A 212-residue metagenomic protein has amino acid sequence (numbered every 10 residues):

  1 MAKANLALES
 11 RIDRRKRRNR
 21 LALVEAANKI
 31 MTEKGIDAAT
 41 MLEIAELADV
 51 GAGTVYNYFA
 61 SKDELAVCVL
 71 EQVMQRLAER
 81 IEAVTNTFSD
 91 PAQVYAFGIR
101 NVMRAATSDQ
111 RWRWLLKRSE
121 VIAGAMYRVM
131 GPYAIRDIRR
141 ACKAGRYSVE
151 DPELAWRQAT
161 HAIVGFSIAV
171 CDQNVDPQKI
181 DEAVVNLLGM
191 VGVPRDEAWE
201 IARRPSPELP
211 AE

Functional and structural regions predicted by a protein language model:
M1-A7, R136-A144, D172-E212: C-terminal peripheral helix-coil segments that are non-catalytic and often amphipathic
R15-A27, I44-A45, V69-L77, A134: Generic hydrophobic, amphipathic alpha-helix propensity
A22, A26, I30-E64, C68: Helix-turn-helix
I36-D37, Y147, V175: Conserved hydrophobic residue
T40, R113-K117, E150, D196-I201: Short, hydrophobic secondary-structure boundary micro-motifs
C68, E79-R111, R118, I122 (+1 more regions): Hydrophobic alpha-helical connector segments
A78, F97, S119-I168: Amphipathic alpha-helical packing segments from all-alpha helical-bundle domains
V84, F166, V170-Q173: Secondary-structure edge/capping motif, primarily at the C-terminal ends of alpha-helices and the immediately following
